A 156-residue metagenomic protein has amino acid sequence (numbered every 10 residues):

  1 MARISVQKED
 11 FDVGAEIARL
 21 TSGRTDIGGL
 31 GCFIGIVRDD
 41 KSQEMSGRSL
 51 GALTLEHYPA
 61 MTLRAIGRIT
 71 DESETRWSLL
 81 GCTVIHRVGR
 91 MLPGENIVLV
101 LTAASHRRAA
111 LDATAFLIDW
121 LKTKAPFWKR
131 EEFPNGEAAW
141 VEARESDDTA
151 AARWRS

Functional and structural regions predicted by a protein language model:
M1-I97, L111-A115, D119-S156: N-terminal, polar/charged subdomain of small-to-medium soluble alpha/beta proteins
L101-A103: Short hydrophobic/aromatic beta-strand micro-patches that form the beta-sheet surface supporting nucleotide- or nucleic
